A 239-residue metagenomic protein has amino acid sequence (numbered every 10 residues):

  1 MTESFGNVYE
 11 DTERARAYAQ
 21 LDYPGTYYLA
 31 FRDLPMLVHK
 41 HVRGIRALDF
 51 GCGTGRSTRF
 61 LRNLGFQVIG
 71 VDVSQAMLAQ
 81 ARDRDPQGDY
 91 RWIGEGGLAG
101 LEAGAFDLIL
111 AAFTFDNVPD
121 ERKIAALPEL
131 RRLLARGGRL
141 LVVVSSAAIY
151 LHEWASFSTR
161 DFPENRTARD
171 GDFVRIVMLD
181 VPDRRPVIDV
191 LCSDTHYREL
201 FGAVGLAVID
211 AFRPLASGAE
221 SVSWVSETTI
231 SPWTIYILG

Functional and structural regions predicted by a protein language model:
M1-V42, R56, F60: Conserved class I S-adenosyl-L-methionine
G44-R46: Nucleotide donor/acceptor-binding cores
L48, T54-L98: Class I SAM-dependent methyltransferase SAM/SAH-binding core
A99-I109: A short acidic, Gly/Pro-enriched loop at the edge of an enzyme's catalytic core that lines a small-molecule cofactor
L108-R122: A short SAM/SAH-binding and catalytic strip from SAM-dependent methyltransferases
I124-R136: A short glycine-rich, Lys/Arg-flanked "PGG" loop and its adjoining helix->strand segment in the class I
L141-E199: SAM-dependent methyltransferase
P186, V190-G239: Conserved Class I S-adenosyl-L-methionine
